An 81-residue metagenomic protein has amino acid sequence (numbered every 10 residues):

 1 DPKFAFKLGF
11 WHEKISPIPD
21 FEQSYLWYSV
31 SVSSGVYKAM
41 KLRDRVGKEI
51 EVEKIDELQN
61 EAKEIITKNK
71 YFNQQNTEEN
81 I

Functional and structural regions predicted by a protein language model:
P2-A5, Y37-M40: Helix-start (N-cap) detector for alpha-helical repeat units in TPR-like alpha-solenoids, especially tetratricopeptide
A5-K14, D44-K48: Hydrophobic face of amphipathic alpha-helices that form TPR/SEL1-like repeat modules and related alpha-solenoid
K14-P19, S33, K48, V52-I55: Short coil/turn and helix-start
V30-S33, T67: Conserved structural position within tetratricopeptide repeats
A39-I81: Terminal, low-structured helical/coil segments at or just beyond the last alpha-helical repeat
